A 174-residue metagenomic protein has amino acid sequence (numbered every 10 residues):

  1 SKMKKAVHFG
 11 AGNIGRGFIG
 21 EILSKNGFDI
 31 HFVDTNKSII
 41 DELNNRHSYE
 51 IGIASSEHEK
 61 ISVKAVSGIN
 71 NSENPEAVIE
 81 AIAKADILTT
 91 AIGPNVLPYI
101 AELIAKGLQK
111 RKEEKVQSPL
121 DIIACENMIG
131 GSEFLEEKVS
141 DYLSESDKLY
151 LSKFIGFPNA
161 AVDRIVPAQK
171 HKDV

Functional and structural regions predicted by a protein language model:
M3-V7, N13-V174: Substrate/ligand-engaging "lid" and interaction regions
